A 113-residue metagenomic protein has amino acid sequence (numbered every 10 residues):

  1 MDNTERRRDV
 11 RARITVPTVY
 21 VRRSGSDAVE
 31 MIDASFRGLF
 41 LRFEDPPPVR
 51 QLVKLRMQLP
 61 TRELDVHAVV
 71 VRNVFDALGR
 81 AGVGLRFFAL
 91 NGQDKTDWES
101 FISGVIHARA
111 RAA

Functional and structural regions predicted by a protein language model:
M1-F36, L90, D94-A113: N-terminal helix initiation/capping motif
D2, Q51-L55, A68-V71: Short structured motifs
D9, R42-P46: Short, surface-exposed secondary-structure edge patches
I14, D27, V53, L64-V66 (+1 more regions): Hydrophobic core residues within well-ordered beta-strands of beta-rich domains
V16-V21, R50-L64: Short conserved beta-strand and strand-loop elements enriched in small hydrophobics with frequent Asp/Gly
S24-S26, P46-V49, P60-E63, N91-Q93: Short, charged/polar surface micro-motifs in flexible loops or helix N-caps
V29-E30, V66-N73: Short beta-strand-centered aromatic/proline hotspots
L39-F43, F75-F87: Short, solvent-exposed secondary-structure boundary/capping segments
